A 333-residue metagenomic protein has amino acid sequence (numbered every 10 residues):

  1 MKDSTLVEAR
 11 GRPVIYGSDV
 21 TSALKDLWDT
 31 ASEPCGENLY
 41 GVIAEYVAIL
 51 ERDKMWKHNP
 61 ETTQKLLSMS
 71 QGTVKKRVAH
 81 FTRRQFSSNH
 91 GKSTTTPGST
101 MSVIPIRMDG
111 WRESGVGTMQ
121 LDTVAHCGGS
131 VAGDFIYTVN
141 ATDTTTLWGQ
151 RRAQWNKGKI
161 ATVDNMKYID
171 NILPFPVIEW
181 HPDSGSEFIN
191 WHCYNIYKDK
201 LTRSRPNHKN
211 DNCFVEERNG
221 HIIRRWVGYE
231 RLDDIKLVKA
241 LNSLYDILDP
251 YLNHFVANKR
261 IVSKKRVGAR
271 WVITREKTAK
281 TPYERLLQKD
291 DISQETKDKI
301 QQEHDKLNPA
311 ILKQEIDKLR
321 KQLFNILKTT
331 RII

Functional and structural regions predicted by a protein language model:
M1-E179, S184-I333: Secondary-structure boundary/capping micro-motif
